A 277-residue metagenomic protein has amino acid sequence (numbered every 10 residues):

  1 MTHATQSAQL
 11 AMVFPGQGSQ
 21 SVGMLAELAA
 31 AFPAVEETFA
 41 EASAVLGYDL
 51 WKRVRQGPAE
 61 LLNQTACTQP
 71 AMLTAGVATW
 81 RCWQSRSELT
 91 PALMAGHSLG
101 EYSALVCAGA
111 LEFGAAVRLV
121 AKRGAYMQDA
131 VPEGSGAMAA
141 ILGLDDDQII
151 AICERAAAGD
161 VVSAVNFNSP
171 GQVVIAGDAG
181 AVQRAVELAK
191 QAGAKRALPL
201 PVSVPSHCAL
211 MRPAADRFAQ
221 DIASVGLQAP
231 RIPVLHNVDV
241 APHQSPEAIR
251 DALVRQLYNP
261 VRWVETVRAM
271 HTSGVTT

Functional and structural regions predicted by a protein language model:
T2-I150, L200-P201, G274-T277: FabD-like malonyl-/acyl-CoA
Q17-S19, L46-Y48, A108-P260: Alpha/beta catalytic cores of group-transfer enzymes, especially the acyltransferase/condensing modules of polyketide
Q84, K190, R268-G274: Non-catalytic positions within long, well-ordered alpha-helices that form the structural scaffold/packing of enzyme
V261-A269: A short, well-structured juxtamembrane/interface segment
